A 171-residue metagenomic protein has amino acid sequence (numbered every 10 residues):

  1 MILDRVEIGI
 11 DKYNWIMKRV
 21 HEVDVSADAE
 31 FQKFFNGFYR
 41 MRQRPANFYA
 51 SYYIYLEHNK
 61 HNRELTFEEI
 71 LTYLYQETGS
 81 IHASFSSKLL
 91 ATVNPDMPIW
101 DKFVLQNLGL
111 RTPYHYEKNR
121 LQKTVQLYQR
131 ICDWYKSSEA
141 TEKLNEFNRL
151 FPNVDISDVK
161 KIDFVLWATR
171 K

Functional and structural regions predicted by a protein language model:
M1-E77, P95-K171: An N-terminal alpha-helical hairpin/helix-loop-helix interaction module that forms a charged, gly/pro-flexible surface
S86-L89: Cytochrome P450 catalytic-core helices
